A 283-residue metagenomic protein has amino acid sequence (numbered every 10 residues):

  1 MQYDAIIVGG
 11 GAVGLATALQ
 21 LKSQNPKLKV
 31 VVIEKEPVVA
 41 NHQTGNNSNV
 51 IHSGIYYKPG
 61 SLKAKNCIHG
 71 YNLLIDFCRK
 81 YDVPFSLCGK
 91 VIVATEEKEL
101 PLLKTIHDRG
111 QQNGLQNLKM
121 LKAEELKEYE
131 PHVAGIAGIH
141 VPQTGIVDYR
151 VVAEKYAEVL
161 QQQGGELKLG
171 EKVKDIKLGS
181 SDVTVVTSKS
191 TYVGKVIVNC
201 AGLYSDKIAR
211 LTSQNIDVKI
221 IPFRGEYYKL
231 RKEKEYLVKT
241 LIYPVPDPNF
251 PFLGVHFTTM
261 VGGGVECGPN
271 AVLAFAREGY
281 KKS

Functional and structural regions predicted by a protein language model:
M1-V13, V31: Beta1/beta-strand and adjacent pyrophosphate-binding region of the FAD-binding site in flavoprotein oxidoreductases
V13, V38, Y204: Conserved Rossmann-like nucleotide-cofactor binding loop
A16, I176-S181, V185-S283: Flavin-dependent oxidoreductases
A18, K22, V159: Gly/Ala-rich phosphate-binding loop of Rossmann-like dinucleotide-binding domains, activating on the conserved
K22-N46: Glycine-rich FAD pyrophosphate-binding loop
E34, L87, L121-A123, L169-E171 (+1 more regions): Short loop/edge segments at beta-strand edges and connector loops that shape dinucleotide/nucleotide cofactor-binding
N49-E125, G135, G254-V255, G264 (+1 more regions): Dinucleotide-binding Rossmann-like beta1-alpha1 core, especially the glycine-rich loop that anchors the ADP
I139-V196, C200-K207: Helical element adjacent to the flavin cofactor pocket in flavoenzyme catalytic cores
